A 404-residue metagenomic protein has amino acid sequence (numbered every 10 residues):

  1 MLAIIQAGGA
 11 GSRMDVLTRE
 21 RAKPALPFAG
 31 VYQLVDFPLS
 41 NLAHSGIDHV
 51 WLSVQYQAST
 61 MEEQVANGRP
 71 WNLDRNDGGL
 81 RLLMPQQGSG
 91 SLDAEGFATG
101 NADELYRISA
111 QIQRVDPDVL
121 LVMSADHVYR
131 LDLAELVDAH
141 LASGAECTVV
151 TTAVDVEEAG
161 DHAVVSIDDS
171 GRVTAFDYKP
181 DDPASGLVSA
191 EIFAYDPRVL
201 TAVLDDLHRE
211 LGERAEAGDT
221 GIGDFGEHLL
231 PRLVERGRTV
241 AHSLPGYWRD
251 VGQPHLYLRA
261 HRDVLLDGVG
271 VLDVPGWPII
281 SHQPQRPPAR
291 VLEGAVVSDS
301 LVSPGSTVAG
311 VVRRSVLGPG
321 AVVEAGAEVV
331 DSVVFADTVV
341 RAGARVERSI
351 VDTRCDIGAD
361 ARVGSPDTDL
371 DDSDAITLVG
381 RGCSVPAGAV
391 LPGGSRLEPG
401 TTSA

Functional and structural regions predicted by a protein language model:
M1-V264, S373-A375, R381: Unchanged
R198, D206-A404: Left-handed beta-helix
